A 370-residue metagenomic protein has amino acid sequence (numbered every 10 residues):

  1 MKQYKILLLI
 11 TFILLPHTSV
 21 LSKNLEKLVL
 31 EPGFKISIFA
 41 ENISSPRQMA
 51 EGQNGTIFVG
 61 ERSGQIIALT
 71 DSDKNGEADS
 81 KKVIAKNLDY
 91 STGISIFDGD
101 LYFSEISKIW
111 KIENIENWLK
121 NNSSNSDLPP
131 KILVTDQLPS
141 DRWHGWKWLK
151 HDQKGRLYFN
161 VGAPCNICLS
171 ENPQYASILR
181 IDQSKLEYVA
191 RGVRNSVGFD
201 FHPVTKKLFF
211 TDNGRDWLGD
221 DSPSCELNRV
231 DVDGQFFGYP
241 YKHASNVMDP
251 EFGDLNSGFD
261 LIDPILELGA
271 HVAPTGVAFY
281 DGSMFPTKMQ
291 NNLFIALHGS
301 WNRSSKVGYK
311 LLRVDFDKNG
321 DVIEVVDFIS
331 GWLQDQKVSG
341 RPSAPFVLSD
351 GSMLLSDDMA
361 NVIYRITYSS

Functional and structural regions predicted by a protein language model:
K23-L30, W146, A163-N166, I181-Q183 (+5 more regions): Beta-propeller domain segments
E26, Q65-A68, D100, K108-W110 (+4 more regions): A short loop-to-beta-strand structural motif that recurs across blades of beta-propeller domains
I38-I43, V83-L88, L133-D141, Y188-G192 (+2 more regions): Surface loop/turn motifs at the tips and blade-to-blade linkers of beta-strand repeat domains
T56-G60, D100-F103, R156-N160, K207-T211 (+3 more regions): Conserved beta-propeller blade signature
L69-N75, I112-N125, D231-F237, R313-D321 (+1 more regions): Short loop/turn segments immediately following beta-strands, especially the blade-tip and inter-blade linker loops
S95, S107-D152, N160-P164, A190: Asp-box/WD-like beta-propeller blade repeats and closely related beta-sheet repeat scaffolds
F346-S370: Blade-level signature of beta-propeller repeat domains, shared across WD40, Kelch, NHL, RCC1 and BNR/Asp-box propellers
